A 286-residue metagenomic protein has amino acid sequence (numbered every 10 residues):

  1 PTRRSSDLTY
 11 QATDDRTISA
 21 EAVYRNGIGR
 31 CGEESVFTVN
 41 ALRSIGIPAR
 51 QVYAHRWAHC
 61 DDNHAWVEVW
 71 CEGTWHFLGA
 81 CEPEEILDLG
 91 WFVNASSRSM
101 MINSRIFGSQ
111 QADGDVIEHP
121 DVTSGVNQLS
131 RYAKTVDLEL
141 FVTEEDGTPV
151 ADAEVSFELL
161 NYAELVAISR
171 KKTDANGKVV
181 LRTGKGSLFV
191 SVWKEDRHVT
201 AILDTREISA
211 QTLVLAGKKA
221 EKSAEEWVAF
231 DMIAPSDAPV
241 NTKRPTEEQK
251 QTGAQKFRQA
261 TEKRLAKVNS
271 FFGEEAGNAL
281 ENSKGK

Functional and structural regions predicted by a protein language model:
P1-S5: Short, small-residue-biased leader/transition segments that mark boundaries at the very start of proteins
Y10-E118: Hydrophobic/aromatic-rich core segments of domains that either
V136-D146: A short, amphipathic beta-strand motif
A153-L160: Hydrophobic beta-strand segments
N161-T183: Short, acidic Ser/Thr/Gly-rich low-complexity loop/linker segments typical of extracellular and cell-surface proteins
G186-R197: A short, solvent-exposed beta-strand micro-motif common in secreted/extracellular proteins
E195-A220: Structured interaction patches on ligand/partner-binding surfaces of diverse proteins
A216-N278: Compositionally biased low-complexity segments at domain edges in trafficked proteins and select soluble regulators
